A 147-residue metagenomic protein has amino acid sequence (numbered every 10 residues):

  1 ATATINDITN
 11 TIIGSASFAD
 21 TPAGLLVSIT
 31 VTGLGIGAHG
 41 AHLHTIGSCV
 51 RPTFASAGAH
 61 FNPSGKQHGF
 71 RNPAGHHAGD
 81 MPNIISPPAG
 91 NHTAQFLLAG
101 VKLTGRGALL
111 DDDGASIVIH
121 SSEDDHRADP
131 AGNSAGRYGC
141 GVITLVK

Functional and structural regions predicted by a protein language model:
A1-A38, L43-K147: N-terminal leader/targeting pre-sequences
